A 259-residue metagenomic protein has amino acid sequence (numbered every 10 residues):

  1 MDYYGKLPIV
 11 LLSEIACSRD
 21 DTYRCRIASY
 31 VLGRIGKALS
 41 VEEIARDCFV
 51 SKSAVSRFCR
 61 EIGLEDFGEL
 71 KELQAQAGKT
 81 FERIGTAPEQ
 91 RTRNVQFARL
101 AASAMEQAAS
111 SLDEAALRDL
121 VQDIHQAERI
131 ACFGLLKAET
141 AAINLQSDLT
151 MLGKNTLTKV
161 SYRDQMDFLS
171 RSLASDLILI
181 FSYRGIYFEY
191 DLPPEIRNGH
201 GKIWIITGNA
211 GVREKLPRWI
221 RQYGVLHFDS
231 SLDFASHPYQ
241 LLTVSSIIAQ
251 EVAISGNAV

Functional and structural regions predicted by a protein language model:
M1, V10-L11, Q122, R218: Compositionally biased, intrinsically disordered low-complexity regions enriched in charged/polar residues
M1-Y4, A258-V259: N-terminal charge/polar-biased segments
Y3-I9, I15-R26, L32-F49, A54-A116: HTH-adjacent hinge/linker in prokaryotic transcriptional regulators
S29, S103, Q122-H125, Q250: Generic structural signal for well-ordered, non-membrane alpha-helices
A115-E128: Glycine-rich phosphate/diphosphate-binding loops that line cofactor/substrate pockets in enzymes
H125-A258: Glycine-rich phosphate-binding loops that contact phosphosugars or nucleotide phosphates
